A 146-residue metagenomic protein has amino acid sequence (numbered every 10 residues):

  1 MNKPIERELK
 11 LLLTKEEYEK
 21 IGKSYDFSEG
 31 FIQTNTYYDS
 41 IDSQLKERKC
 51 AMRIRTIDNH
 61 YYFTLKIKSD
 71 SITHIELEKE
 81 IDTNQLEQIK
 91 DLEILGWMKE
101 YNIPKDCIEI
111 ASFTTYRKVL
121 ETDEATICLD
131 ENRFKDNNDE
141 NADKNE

Functional and structural regions predicted by a protein language model:
M1-E146: Phosphate-end processing signature that detects enzymes handling 5′-triphosphorylated RNA and polyphosphate
